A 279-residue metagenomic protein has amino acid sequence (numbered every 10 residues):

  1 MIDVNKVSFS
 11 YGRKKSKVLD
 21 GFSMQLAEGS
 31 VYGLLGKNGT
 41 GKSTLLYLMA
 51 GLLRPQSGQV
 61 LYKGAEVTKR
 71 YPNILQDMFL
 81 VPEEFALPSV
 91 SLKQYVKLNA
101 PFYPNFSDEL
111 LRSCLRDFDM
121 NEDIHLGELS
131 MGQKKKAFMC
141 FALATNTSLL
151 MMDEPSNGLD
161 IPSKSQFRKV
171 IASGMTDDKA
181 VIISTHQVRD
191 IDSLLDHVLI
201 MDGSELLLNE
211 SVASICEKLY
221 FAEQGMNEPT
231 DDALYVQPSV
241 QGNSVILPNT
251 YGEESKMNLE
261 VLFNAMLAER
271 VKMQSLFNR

Functional and structural regions predicted by a protein language model:
M1-G21, E28: A short, flexible loop at the N-terminus of ABC-type nucleotide-binding domains that lies
Y32-K37: The feature captures the beta-strand-to-loop junction immediately N-terminal to the Walker
G41, G58-K69, N73-I74: Conserved ABC transporter NBD signature motif
A50: Helix-to-loop junction immediately C-terminal to a conserved catalytic motif
L80-A137: ABC-family P-loop ATPase nucleotide-binding domains
L150-E154, L159: Catalytic Walker B motif of ABC-type/P-loop ATPase nucleotide-binding domains
Q166-I182, H186-I246: ABC transporter nucleotide-binding domain
